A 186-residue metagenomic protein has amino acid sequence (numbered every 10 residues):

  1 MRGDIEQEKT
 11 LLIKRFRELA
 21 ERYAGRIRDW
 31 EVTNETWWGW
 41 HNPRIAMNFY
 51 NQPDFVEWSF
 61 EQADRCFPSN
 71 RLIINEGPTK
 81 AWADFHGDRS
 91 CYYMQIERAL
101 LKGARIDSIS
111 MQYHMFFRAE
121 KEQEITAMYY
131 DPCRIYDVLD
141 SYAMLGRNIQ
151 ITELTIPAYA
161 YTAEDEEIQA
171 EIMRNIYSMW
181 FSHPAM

Functional and structural regions predicted by a protein language model:
R2-M94, A119-D137, A160-I172: Active-site cleft segment of glycoside hydrolase catalytic domains centered on the general acid/base Glu
E18-R28, Q95-S108, N175-M186: Structural recognition of alpha->loop->beta junctions
I27-E31, S69-I73, R105-S110, N148-I151 (+1 more regions): Structural preference for beta-strand elements that scaffold enzyme active sites
V32-E35, E76-G77, Q112-H114, T152-T155: Short loop/turn segments at strand-loop or loop-helix junctions that form parts of catalytic or ligand-binding pockets
K102-Q112, V138-T155: Aromatic-lined glycan-binding groove of carbohydrate-active enzymes
Y113-H114, Q150-L154, A160, E167-M186: Substrate-binding cleft of secreted/luminal carbohydrate-active enzymes
